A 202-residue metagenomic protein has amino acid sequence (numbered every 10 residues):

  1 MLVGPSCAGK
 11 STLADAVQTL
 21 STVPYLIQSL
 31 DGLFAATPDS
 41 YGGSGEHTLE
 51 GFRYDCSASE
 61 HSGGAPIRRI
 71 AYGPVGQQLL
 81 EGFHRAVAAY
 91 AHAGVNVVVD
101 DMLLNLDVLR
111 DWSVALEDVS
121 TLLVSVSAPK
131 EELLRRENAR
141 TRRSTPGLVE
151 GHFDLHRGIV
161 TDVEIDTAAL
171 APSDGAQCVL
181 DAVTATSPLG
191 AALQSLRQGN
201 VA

Functional and structural regions predicted by a protein language model:
L2: Hydrophobic anchor at the beta1->P-loop junction of P-loop NTPases
P5-S6: The conserved Walker
S11: Walker A/P-loop
Q18-Q78: Conserved substrate/cofactor phosphate-moiety recognition/catalytic segment in nucleotide-dependent phosphotransferases
E60-E117: Glycine-rich phosphate-binding loop used to anchor ATP phosphates in small-molecule kinases, encompassing both
L116-N138, I165: Conserved phosphate-donor/acceptor-positioning beta-strand/loop module used by diverse small-molecule
R135-A202: Small-molecule kinase domains that catalyze NTP-dependent phosphoryl transfer to phosphate-bearing small molecules
